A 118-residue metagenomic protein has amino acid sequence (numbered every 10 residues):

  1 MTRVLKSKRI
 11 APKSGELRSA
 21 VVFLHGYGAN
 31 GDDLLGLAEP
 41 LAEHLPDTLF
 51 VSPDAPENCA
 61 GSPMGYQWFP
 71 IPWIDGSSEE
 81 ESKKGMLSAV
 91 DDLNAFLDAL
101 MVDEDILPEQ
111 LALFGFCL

Functional and structural regions predicted by a protein language model:
T2-Q110: Serine-hydrolase catalytic machinery in alpha/beta-hydrolase-like enzymes
F114-L118: Gly/Ala-rich beta-loop-alpha elbow adjacent to hydrolase catalytic centers
